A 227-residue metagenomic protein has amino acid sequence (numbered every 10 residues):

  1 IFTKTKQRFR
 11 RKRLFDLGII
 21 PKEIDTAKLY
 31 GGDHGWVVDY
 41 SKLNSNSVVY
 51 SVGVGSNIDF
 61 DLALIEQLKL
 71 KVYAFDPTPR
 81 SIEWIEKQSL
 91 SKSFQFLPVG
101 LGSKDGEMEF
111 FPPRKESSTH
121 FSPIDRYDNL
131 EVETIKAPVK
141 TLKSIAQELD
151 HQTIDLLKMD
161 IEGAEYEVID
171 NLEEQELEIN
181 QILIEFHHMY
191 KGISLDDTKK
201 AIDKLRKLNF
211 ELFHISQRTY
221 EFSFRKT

Functional and structural regions predicted by a protein language model:
I1-T227: Phosphate/nucleotide-binding beta-alpha loop and adjacent structural elements of enzyme active sites
